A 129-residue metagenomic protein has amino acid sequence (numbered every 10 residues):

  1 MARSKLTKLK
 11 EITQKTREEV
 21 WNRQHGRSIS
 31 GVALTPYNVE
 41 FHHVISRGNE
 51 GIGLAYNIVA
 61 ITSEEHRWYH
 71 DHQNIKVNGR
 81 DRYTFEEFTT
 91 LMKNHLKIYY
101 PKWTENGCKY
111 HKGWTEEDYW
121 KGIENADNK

Functional and structural regions predicted by a protein language model:
M1-G26, G31-N38, E86-K129: A boundary/linker detector
I29-A60, I75: Histidine-centered nuclease catalytic patch
H42, E65, Y69-D71, N94 (+1 more regions): Intrinsically disordered, low-complexity cationic segments
H43-E50, V77-M92: Short cysteine/histidine-rich metal-coordination sites, predominantly Zn2+-binding motifs
I58-E87: Short Cys/His-centered divalent metal-binding micro-motifs
